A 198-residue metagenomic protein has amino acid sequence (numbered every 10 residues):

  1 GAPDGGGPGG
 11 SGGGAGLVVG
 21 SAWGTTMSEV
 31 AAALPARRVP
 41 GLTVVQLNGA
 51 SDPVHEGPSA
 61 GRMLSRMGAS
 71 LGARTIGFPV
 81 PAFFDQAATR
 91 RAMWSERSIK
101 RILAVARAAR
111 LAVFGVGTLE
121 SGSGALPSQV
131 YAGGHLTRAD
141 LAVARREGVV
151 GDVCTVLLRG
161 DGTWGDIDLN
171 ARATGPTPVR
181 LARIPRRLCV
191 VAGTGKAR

Functional and structural regions predicted by a protein language model:
G1, T25-S28, R97-K100, A104: Short, contiguous clusters of charged residues that form electrostatic/catalytic patches at enzyme active sites, used
G1-G20, A32-P40, P53-G57: HTH-adjacent hinge/linker in prokaryotic transcriptional regulators
G20-T26, V191-G193: Glycine-rich beta-strand-to-loop/alpha-helix junction loops that act as flexible
E29-A31, R198: Phosphate- and divalent-cation-binding pockets in alpha/beta enzyme and binding domains that engage nucleotide-derived
R37, A50-R198: Conserved phosphate- and dinucleotide-binding cores of soluble alpha/beta proteins, encompassing both enzyme active
T43-S51: Catalytic or ion-translocation cores adjacent to nucleophile or general acid/base/metal-coordination motifs in diverse
